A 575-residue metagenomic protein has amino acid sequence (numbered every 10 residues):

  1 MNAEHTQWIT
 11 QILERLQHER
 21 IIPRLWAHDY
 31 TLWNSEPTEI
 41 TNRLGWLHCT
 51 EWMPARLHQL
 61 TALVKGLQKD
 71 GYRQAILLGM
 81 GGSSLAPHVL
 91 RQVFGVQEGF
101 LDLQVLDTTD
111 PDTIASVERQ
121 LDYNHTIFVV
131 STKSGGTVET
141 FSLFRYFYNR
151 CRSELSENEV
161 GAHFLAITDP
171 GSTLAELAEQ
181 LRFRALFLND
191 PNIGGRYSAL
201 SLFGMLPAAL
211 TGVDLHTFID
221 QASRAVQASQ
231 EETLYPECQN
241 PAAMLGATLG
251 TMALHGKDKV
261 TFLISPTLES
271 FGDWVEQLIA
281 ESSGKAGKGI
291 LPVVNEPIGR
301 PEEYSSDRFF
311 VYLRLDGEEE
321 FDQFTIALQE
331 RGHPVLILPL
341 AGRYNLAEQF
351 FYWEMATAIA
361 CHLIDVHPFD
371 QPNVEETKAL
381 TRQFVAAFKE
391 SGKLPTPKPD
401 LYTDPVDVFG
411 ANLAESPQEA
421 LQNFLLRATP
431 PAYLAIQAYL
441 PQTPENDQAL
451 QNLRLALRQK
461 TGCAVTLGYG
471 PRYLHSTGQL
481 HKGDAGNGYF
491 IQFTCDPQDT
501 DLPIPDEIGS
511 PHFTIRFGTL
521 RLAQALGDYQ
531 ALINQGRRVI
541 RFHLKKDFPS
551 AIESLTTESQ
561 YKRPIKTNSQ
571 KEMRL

Functional and structural regions predicted by a protein language model:
M1-Q68, A347, M355, A360-L363 (+5 more regions): Extended, charge-enriched "interface" segments that sit outside catalytic cores
A3, F183, E281-I290, A327-L338 (+3 more regions): Structural alpha-beta junctions
K65-T233, F309-L338: Glycine-rich phosphate-binding loops that contact phosphosugars or nucleotide phosphates
D107-I114, G171-S172, V294-G299, G342-N345 (+1 more regions): Short acidic loop-to-helix transition motifs that present clustered carboxylates
S153-V311, D316-E319, Y352-C463: Active-site phosphate/pyrophosphate-binding segments
I167-F183, L346-F351, G468, L474-H481 (+1 more regions): Glycine-rich, charge-decorated loop segments at or immediately adjacent to ligand/cofactor-binding or catalytic sites
D370-E375, L394-T396, L426-I436, Y469-P471 (+3 more regions): C-terminal amphipathic alpha-helical interaction region
P471-P511: Conserved, well-ordered active-site substructure
